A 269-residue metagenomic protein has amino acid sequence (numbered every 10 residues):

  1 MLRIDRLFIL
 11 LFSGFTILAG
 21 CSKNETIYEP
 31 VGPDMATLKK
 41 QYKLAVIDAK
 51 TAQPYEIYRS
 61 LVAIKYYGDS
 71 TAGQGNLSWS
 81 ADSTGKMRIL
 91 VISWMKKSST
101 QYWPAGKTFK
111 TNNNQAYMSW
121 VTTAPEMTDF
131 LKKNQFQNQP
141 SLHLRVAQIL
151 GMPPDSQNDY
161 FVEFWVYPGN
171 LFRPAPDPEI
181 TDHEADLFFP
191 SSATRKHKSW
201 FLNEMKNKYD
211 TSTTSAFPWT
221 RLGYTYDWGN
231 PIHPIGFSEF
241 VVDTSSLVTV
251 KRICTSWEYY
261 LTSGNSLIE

Functional and structural regions predicted by a protein language model:
M1-F8: Bacterial N-terminal signal peptides that target proteins for export
I9-G14: Hydrophobic helical h-region of N-terminal Sec-dependent signal peptides in bacterial secretory/periplasmic proteins
I17-G20: C-terminal motif of bacterial Sec signal peptides marking the signal peptidase cleavage site
E25-W120: ADP-ribose/NAD+-binding catalytic cleft of ART/PARP-like enzymes
S83-A175, I180: Extracellular-facing segments of soluble proteins and assemblies that are Gly/Ser/Thr-biased and enriched in aromatics
A147-E269: Conserved NAD+-utilizing ADP-ribose enzyme module
